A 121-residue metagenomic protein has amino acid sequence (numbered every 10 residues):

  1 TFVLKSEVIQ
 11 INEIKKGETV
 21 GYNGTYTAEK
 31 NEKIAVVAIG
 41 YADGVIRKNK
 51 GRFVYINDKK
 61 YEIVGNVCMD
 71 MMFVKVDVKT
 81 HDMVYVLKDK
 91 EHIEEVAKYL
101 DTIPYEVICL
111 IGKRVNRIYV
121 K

Functional and structural regions predicted by a protein language model:
T1-E7, I14-K15: Active-site loop/helix belt of alpha/beta enzymes
I11-K121: C-terminal accessory subdomain/extension
